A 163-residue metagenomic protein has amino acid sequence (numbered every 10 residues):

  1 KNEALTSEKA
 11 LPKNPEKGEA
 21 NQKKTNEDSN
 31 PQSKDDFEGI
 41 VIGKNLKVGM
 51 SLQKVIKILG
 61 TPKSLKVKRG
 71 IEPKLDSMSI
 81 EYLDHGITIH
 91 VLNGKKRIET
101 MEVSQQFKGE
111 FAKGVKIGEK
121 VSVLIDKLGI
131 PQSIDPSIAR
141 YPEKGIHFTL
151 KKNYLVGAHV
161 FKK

Functional and structural regions predicted by a protein language model:
S7-L46: N-terminal low-complexity, Pro/Thr/Ser-rich intrinsically disordered segments that act as propeptides or flexible
D35-D36, K47-G94, E110-F111, V115-K163: A cross-family detector of function-defining hotspots
K96-I98: Structural motif
F107: Feature marks short, surface-exposed loop/turn motifs that line or immediately flank catalytic pockets and channel
